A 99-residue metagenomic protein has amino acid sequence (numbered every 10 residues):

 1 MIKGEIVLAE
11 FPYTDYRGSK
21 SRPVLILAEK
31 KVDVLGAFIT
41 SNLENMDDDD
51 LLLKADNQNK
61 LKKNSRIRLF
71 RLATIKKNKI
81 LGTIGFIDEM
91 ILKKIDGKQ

Functional and structural regions predicted by a protein language model:
P12-Y16: Short, charged beta-turn/beta-strand-edge "cap" motif at the junction between a beta-strand and an adjacent loop
R17-K20, I26-N57: Compact nucleic-acid interaction/catalytic patches
Q58-Q99: C-terminal terminal-subdomain/extension
